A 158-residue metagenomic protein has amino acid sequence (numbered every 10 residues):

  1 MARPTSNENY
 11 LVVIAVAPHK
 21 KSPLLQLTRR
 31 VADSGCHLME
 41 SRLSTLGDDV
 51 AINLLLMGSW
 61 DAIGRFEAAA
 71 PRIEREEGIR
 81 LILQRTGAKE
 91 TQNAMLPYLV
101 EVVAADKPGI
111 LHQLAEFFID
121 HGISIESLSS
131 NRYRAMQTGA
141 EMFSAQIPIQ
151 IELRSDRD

Functional and structural regions predicted by a protein language model:
A2-D158: A conserved regulatory-domain signal marking ACT and ACT-like small-molecule sensing domains and adjacent regulatory
